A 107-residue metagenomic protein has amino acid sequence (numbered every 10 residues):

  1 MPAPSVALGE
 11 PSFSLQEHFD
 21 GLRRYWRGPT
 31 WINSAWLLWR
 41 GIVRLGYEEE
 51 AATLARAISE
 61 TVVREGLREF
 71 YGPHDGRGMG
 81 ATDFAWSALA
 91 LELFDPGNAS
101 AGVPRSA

Functional and structural regions predicted by a protein language model:
M1-T30, V63-A107: Extended glycan-interaction surfaces of carbohydrate-active proteins
H18-T53: Long, repeat-rich segments with strong aromatic
I42-R56, P96-A107: Structural helix-adjacent loops and short alpha-helical linkers that scaffold large soluble proteins
R56-V63: TPR/TPR-like (Sel1-like) alpha-helical repeat modules
